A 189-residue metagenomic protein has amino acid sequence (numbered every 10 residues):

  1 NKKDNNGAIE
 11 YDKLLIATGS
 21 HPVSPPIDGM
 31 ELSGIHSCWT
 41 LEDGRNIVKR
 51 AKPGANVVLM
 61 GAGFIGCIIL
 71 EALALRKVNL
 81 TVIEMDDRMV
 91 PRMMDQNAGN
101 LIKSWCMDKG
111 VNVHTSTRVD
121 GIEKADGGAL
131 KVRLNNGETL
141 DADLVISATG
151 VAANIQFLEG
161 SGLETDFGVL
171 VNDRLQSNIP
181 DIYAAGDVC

Functional and structural regions predicted by a protein language model:
N1-I9, E123-T139: Conserved beta-strand-loop-beta-strand element in the redox core of flavoprotein oxidoreductases
A8, G34, N79, N112-V113 (+1 more regions): Conserved beta-strand segments of alpha/beta enzyme cores
D12, N56-V58, N79, N112 (+2 more regions): Structural signature of beta-strand start/N-cap positions in the alpha/beta core of ABC transporter nucleotide-binding
K13, T18-R76, V171-D173: Glycine-rich dinucleotide-binding loop and its adjacent helix/turn
L15, H36, V58, T81-I83 (+3 more regions): Hydrophobic/aromatic beta-strand patches that form the interior of the parallel beta-sheet core in alpha/beta enzyme
S24-P25, C67-I68, P91, A142 (+1 more regions): Glycine/Thr-rich phosphate-binding loops of Rossmann-like dinucleotide-binding domains
E31-P53, K131-R133, E138-C189: FAD-site-proximal beta/loop scaffold in flavoenzymes
R45, N56, F64-E123: Rossmann-like dinucleotide-binding cores of NAD(P)H-dependent redox enzymes
